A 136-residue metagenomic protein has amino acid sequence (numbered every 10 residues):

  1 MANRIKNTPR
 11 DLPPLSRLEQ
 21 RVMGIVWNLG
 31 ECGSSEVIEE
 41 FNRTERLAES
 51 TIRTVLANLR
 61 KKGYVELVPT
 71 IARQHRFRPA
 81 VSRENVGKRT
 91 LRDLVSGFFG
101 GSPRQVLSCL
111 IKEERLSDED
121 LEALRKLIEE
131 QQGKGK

Functional and structural regions predicted by a protein language model:
M1-M23, K134: Short alpha-helical segments that sit at the start of domains
P14-L18, T70-R89: Short, cationic-aromatic polyanion-contact patches
I25-G33: Short capping segments at the starts of secondary-structure elements
C32-E40: Short acidic, hydrophobic short linear motifs in intrinsically disordered regions
E39-E49: Short helix-coil junctions and helix-kink-helix linkers
R53-A57: Short, hydrophobic-biased segments on the C-terminal half of alpha helices that form "recognition helices"
G63: Glycine-centered, phosphate/nucleic-acid-interacting loop/turn motifs that mediate DNA/RNA or nucleotide
V86-K134: Amphipathic alpha-helical dimerization/coiled-coil segments that flank or bridge DNA-binding/regulatory modules
